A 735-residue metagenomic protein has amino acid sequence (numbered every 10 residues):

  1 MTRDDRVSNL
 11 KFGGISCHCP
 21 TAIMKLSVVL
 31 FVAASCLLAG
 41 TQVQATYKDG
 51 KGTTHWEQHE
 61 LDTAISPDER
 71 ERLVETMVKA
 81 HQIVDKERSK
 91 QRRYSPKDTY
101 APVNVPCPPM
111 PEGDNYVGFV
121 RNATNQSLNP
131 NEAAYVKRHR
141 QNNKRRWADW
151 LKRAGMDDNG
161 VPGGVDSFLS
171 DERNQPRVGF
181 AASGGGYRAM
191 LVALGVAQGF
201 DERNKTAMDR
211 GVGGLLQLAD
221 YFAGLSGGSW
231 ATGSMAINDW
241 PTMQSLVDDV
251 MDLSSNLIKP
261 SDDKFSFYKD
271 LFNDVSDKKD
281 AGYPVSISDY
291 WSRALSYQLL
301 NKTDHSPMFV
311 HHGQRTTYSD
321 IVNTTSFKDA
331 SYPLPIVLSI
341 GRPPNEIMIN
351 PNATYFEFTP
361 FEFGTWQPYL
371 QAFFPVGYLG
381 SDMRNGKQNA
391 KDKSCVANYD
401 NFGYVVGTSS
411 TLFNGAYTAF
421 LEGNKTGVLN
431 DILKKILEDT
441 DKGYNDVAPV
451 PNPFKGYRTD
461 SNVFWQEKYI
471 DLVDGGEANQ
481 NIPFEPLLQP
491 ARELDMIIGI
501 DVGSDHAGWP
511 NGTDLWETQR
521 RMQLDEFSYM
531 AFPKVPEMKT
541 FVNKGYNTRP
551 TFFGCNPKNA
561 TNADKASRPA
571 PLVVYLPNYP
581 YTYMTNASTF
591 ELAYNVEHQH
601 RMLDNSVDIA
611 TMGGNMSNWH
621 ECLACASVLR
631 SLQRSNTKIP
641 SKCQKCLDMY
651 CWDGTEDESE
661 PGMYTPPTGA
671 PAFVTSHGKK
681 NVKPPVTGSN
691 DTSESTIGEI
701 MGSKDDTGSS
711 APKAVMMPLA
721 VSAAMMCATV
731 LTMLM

Functional and structural regions predicted by a protein language model:
C17-C19, C36: Cysteine-centered motifs
L26-Q42, A720-T729: Cleavable N-terminal signal peptides of Sec/SRP-targeted secreted and luminal proteins
V43-E60, R70-L73, K90-R93, T668-K704: Mature extracellular/extracytoplasmic regions of secreted and cell-surface glycoproteins
T46-A182, G186, N204-D209: Signal-peptide-cleavage-adjacent N-terminal segments of secreted and extracellular proteins
G179, S183, Y187-A193, G199-E202 (+4 more regions): Patatin-like phospholipase A catalytic core
T242-M251, G508-P569: Acidic, Ser/Thr-rich peripheral helices and adjacent loops at domain boundaries
S709-M735: Cleavable C-terminal sorting propeptides in eukaryotic secreted/cell-surface proteins
